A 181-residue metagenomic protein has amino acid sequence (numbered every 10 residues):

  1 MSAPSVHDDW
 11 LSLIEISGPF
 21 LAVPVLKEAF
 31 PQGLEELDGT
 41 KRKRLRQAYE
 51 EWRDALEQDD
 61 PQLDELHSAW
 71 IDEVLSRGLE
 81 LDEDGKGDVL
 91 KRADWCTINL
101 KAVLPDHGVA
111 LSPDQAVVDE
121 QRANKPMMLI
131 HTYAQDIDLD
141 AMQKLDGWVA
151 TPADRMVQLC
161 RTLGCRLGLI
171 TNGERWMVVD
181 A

Functional and structural regions predicted by a protein language model:
M1-A181: Nucleic acid-processing catalytic cores of prokaryotic defense/repair systems
